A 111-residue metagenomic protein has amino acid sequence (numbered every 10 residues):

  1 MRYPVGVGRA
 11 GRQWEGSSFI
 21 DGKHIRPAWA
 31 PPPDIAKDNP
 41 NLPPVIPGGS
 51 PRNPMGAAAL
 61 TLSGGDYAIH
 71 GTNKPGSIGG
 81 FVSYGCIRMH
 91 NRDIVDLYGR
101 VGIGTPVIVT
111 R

Functional and structural regions predicted by a protein language model:
M1-T72, D96-G99, T105: Gly/Pro-biased beta-strand-loop elements
M55, H70-R111: C-terminal soluble interaction/assembly domains
